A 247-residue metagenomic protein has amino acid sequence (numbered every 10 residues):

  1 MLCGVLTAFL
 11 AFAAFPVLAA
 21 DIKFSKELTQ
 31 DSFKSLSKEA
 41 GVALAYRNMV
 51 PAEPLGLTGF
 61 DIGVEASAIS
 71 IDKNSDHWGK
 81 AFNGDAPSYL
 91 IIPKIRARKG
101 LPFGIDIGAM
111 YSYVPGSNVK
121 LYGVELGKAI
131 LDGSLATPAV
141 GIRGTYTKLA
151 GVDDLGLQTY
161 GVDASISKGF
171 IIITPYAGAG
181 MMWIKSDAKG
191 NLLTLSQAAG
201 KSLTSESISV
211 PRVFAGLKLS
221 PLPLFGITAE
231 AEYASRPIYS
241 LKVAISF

Functional and structural regions predicted by a protein language model:
A20-G133: Transmembrane beta-barrel domains of Gram-negative outer membranes and organellar outer membranes
P51-E53, V64, I95-L101, V124-K128 (+4 more regions): Residues on the lipid-exposed face of transmembrane beta-strands in outer-membrane beta-barrel proteins
G56, A68, G100-F103, I130-S134 (+4 more regions): Outer-membrane beta-barrel strand-turn architecture
G56-T58, S88-P93, S117-Y122, G156-Y160 (+2 more regions): Residues that define the transmembrane beta-barrel architecture of outer-membrane proteins
F60-V64, I107, P138-G144, I173-A179 (+3 more regions): Transmembrane beta-strands of outer-membrane beta-barrel proteins
A66-S70, Y111-P115, K128-I130, G144-A150 (+4 more regions): Transmembrane beta-strands of outer-membrane beta-barrel pores
K73-G79, M110, S117-V124, G151-Q158 (+2 more regions): Outer-membrane beta-barrel translocator domains and adjoining extracellular loop/strand segments of Gram-negative
G141-Q197: Detector for outer-membrane/organellar transmembrane beta-barrel domains, recognizing the amphipathic beta-strand
